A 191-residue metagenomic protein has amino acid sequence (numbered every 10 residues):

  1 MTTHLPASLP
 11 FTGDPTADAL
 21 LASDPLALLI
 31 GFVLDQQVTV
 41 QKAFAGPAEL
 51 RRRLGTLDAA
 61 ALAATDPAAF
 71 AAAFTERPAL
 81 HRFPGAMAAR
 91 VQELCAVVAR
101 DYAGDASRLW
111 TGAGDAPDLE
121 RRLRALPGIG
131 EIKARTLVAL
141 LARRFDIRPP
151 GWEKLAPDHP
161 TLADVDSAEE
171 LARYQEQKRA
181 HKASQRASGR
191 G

Functional and structural regions predicted by a protein language model:
M1-D18, S23, A116-A125, E131-G191: C-terminal accessory module of base-excision DNA glycosylases/AP lyases that mediates lesion recognition and DNA
A17-A27, Q37-T39, H81-A86: Structural motif
A22-P25, V40-A43, L50, A113-A116: Short acidic alpha-helix initiation/capping motifs at coil-to-helix transition points, especially at protein N-termini
L29-V33: Short, aromatic/basic-rich helix-turn unit that serves as a nucleic-acid recognition element
Q36-A45, V98-G104, F145-P149: Short helix-capping/linker segments at secondary-structure and domain boundaries
L50-A125: Alpha-helical ds-nucleic-acid-binding substructure associated with the helix-hairpin-helix region of base-excision DNA
A99, G130-E131: Conserved, surface-exposed functional patches that form binding/active-site neighborhoods
